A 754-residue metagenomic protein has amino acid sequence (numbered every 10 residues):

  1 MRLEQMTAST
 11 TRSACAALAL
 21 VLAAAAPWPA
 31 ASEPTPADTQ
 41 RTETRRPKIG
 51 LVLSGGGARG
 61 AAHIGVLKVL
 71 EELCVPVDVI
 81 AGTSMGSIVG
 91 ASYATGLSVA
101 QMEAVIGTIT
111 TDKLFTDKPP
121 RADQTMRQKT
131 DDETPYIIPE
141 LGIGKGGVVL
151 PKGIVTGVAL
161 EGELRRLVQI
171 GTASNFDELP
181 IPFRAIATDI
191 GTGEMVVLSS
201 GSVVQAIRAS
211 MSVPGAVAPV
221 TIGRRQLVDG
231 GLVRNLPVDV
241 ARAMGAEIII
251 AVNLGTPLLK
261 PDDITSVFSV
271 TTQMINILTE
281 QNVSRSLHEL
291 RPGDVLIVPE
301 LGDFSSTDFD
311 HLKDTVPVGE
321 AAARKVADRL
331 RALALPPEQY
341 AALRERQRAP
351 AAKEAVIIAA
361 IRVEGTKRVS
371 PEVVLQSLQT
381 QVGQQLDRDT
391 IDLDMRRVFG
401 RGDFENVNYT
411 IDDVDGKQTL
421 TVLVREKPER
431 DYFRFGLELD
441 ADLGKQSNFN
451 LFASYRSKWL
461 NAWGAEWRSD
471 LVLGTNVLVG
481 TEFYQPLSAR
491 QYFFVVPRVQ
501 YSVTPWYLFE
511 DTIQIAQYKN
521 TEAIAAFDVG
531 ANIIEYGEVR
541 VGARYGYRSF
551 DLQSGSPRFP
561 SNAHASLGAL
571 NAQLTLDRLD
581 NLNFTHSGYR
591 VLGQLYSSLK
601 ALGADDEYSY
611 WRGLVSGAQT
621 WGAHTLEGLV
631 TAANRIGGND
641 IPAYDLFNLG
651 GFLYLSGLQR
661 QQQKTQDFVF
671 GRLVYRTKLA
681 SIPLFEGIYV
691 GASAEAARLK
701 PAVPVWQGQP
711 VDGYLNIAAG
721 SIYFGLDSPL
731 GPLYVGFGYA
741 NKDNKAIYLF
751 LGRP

Functional and structural regions predicted by a protein language model:
R2-A17: Bacterial N-terminal signal peptides that target proteins for export
T7, W28-T83, A91-R396, G400-V407 (+2 more regions): Patatin-like phospholipase
A16-A26: Bacterial N-terminal signal peptides
S98, G107, T188-G191, G201-V203 (+19 more regions): Solvent-exposed coil/turn segments that connect beta secondary-structure elements in extracytoplasmic/periplasmic
L259-P261, R331-Q347, G546, G588-V591 (+2 more regions): Acidic/histidine-enriched alpha-helical segments
D389, D394, N406-Q573, L579 (+4 more regions): Gram-negative/organellar outer-membrane beta-barrel architecture
T419, F433-D442, S469, S556-F559 (+5 more regions): C-terminal outer-membrane beta-barrel translocator/porin domains of Gram-negative envelope proteins and their
